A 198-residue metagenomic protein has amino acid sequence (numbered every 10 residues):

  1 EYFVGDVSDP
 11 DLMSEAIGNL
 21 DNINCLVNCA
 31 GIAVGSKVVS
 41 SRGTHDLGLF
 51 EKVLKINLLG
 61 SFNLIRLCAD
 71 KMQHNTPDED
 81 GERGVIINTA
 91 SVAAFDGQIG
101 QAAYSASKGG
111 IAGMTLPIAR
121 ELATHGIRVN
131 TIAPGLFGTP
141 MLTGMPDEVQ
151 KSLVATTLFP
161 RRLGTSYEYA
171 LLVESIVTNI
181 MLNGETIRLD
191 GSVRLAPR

Functional and structural regions predicted by a protein language model:
N24, I32, G43-N63, I87 (+1 more regions): Catalytic Tyr-X3-Lys loop
A33-E51, D70, H74-D80, G100-A103 (+1 more regions): Conserved mid-core segment of classical short-chain dehydrogenase/reductases
K55, E148-E168: Catalytic Tyr-x(3-8)-Lys segment
I65, S107: Active-site helix of classical SDR
D70, R120-E121: Alpha-helical segment proximal to the catalytic Tyr-Lys
S91: Residue(s) in the substrate-gating loop at a strand-loop-helix junction that position the organic substrate next
A123, R128, L182-E185: Short, small/polar-rich loop/turn modules that mediate ligand/substrate recognition or access, typified
T165-L189, R194: C-terminal substrate-recognition "lid" of short-chain dehydrogenase/reductases
